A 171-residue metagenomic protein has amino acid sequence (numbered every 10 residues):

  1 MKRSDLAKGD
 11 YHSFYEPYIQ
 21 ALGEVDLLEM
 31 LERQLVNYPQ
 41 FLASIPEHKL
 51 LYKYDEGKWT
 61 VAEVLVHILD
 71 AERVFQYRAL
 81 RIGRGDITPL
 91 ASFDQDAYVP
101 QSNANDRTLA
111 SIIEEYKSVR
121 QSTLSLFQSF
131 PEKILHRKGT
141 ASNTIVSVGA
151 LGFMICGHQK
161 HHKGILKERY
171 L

Functional and structural regions predicted by a protein language model:
M1-P17, L51-Q95, L124, H136-L171: Short, contiguous alpha-helical
I19-G23, Q101-T108, N143-S147: Short amphipathic alpha-helical segments at helix-loop
Q20-G57: Short, contiguous, helix-prone interaction/anchoring segments in small proteins
E24-E32, A62-L65, D106-I113, G149-G152: Amphipathic, non-membrane alpha-helical segments in soluble helical-bundle scaffolds
V25-L28, P39, I87, Q121 (+1 more regions): Generic N-terminal initiation segments characterized by hydrophobic and/or small/turn-forming residues
M30-F41, R78, Y98-H136: Acidic/histidine-rich alpha-helical segments that form the ligand environment of transition-metal centers
